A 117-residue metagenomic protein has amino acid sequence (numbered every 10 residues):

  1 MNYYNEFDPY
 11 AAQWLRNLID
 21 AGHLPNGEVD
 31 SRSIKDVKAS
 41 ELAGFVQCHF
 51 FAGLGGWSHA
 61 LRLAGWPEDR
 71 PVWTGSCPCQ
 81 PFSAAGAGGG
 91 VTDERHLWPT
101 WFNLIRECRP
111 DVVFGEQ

Functional and structural regions predicted by a protein language model:
M1-Q117: Conserved active-site and SAM-binding loop architecture of S-adenosyl-L-methionine-dependent nucleic-acid
